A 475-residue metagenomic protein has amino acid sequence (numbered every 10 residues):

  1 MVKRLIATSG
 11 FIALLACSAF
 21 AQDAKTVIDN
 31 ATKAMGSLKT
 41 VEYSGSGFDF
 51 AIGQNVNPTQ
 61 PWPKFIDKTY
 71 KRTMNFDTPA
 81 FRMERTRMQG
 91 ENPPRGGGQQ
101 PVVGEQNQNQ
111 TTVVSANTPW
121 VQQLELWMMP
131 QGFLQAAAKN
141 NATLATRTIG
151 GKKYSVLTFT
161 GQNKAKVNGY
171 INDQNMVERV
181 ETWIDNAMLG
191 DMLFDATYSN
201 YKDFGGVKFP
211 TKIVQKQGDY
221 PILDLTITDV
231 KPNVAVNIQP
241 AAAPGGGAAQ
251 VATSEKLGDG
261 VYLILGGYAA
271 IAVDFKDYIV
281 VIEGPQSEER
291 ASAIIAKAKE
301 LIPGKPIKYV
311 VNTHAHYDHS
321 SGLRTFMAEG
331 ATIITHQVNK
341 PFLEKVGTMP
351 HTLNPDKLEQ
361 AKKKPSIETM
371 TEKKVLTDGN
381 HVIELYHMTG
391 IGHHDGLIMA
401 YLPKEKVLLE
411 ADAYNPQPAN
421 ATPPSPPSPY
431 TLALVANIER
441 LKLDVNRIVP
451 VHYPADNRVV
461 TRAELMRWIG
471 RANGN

Functional and structural regions predicted by a protein language model:
C17-A21: Sec/Tat signal peptide C-region and signal peptidase I cleavage site
Q22-V27, P94-V167, N172-D173, I184-M192 (+3 more regions): Flexible, processing/modification-adjacent segments and terminal tails in exported/periplasmic/extracellular proteins
T26-A116, N140-T148, E288: N-terminal mature ectodomain segment of secretory-pathway/periplasmic proteins
K152-A241, I398-P403, E410-A411, P416-Q417 (+1 more regions): Gly/Pro-enriched, hydrophobic low-complexity segments that function as extracytoplasmic propeptides/linkers
V214, V435-N475: Divalent-metal (often Zn2+) His-rich catalytic cores of metallo-beta-lactamase-fold enzymes
I222-F275: Zn-dependent metallo-beta-lactamase
E255-K297, L397-P416: Conserved beta-strand hairpin/beta-sheet module of binuclear metal-dependent hydrolase folds, prominently
E289-I334, R440-N446: Active-site metal-binding motif and surrounding structural segment of the metallo-beta-lactamase
